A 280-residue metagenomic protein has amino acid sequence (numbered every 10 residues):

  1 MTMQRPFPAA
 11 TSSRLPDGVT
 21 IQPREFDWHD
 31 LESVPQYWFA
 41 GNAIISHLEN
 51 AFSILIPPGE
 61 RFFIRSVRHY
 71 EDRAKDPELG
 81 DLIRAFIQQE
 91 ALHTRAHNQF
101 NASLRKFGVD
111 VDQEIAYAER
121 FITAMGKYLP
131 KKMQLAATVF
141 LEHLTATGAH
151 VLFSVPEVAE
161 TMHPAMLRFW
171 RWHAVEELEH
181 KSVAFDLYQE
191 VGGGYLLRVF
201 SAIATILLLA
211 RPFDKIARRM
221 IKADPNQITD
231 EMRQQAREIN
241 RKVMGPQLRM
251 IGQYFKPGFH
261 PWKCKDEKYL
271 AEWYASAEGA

Functional and structural regions predicted by a protein language model:
T2-A280: Non-heme di-metal
